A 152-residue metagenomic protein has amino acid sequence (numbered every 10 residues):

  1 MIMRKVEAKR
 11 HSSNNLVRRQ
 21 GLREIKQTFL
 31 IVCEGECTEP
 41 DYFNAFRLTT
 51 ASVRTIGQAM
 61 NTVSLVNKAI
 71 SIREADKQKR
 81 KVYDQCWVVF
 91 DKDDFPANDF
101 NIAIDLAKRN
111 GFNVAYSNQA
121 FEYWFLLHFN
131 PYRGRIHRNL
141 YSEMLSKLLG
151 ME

Functional and structural regions predicted by a protein language model:
M1-L30, E39-P40, N44-I56, E74-W87 (+1 more regions): C-terminal accessory helical subdomains adjacent to catalytic cores in phosphodiester- and nucleotide-handling enzymes
E34-E36: Helix N-cap/beta->alpha junction signal
Q58-V66: Phosphate/oxyanion-binding active-site loops and adjacent basic polyanion-contact surfaces
V66-E74: Glycine-rich, highly charged phosphate/nucleotide-binding loops
